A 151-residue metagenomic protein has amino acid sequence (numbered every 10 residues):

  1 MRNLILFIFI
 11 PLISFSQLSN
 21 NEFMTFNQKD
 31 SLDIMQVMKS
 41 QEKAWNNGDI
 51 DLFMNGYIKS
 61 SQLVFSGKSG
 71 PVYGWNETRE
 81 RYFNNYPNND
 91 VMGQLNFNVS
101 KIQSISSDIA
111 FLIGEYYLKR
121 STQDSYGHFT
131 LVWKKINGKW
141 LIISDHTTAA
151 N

Functional and structural regions predicted by a protein language model:
M1-T25: Bacterial Sec-dependent N-terminal signal peptides
Q17-G56: Short, low-complexity N-terminal intrinsically disordered segments enriched in polar/charged residues
L32, I50-I105, Y117: A solvent-exposed, acidic/Ser-Thr-rich amphipathic alpha-helical stretch
V91-Q94, D108, T122-S125: A generic structural micro-feature
L95-N98, I113, D124-F129: Short, surface-exposed coil-to-beta transition loops
I102-A110, W133-K139: A short, structured loop/turn motif at beta-sheet edges
I113-K119: Short beta-strand segments that buttress and anchor functional surface loops
Y126-N151: Short beta-strand edge/turn micro-motifs at domain boundaries
